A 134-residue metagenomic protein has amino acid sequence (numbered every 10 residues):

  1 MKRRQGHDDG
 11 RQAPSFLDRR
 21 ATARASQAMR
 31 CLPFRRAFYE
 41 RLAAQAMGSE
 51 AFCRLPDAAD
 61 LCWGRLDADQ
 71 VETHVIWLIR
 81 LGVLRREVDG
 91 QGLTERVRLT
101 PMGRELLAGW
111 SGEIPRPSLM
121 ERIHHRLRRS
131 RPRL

Functional and structural regions predicted by a protein language model:
Q5-A46: Short alpha-helical segments that sit at the start of domains
M47-A58, C62: Short acidic, hydrophobic short linear motifs in intrinsically disordered regions
R54, T73, E105: DNA-binding alpha-helical recognition surfaces that contact promoter or target DNA
G64-L81: Short amphipathic alpha-helical interaction segments
I79-D89: A short, conserved structural fragment
V88-A108: Accessory beta->alpha helical hairpin/"wing" motif in late/C-terminal subdomains of nucleic-acid enzymes
P101-R133: Short, amphipathic alpha-helical interaction segments positioned at domain boundaries
